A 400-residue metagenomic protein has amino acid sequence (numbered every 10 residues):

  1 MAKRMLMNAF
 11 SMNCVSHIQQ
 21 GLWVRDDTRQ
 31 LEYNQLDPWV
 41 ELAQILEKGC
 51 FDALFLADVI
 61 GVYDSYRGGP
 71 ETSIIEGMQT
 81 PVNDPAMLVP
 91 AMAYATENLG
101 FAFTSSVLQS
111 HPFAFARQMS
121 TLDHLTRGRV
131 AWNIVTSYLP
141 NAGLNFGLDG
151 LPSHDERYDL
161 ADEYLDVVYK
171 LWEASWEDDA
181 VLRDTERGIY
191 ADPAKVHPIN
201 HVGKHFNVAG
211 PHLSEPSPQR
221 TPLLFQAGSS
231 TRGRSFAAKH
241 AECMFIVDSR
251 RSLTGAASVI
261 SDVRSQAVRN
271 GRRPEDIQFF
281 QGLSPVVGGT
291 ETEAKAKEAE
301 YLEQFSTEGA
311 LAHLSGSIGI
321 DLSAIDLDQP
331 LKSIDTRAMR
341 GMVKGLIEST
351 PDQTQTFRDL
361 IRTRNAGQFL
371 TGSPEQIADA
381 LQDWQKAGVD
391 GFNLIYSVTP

Functional and structural regions predicted by a protein language model:
M1-P400: N-terminal glycine-rich cofactor-binding segment that shapes the pocket for flavin-like pterin cofactors
